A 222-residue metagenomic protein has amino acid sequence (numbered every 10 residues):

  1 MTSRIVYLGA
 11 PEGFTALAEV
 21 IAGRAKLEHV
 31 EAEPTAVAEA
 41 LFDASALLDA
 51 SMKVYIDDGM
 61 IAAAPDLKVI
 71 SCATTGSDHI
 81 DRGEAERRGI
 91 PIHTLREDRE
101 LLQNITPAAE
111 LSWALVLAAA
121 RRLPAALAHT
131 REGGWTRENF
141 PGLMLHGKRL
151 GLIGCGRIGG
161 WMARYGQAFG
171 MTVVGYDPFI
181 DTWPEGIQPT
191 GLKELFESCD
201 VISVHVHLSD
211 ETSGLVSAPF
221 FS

Functional and structural regions predicted by a protein language model:
M1-S51, G170-V174: N-terminal glycine-/charge-rich "phosphate-binding" loop or analogous flexible N-terminal tail
L8, A50, A73, H205-L208: Short, well-ordered coil/turn residues at beta-beta hairpins and beta-strand->alpha-helix junctions within
T15-A22, A38-L41, A62, I80-R87 (+1 more regions): Short loop/helix-cap segments at secondary-structure boundaries that form the rim of catalytic
A40-A46, A64-K68, S198-I202: Short acidic/histidine-rich motifs immediately flanking catalytic phosphotransfer sites in two-component signaling
A46-L127: Phosphate/diphosphate ligand-binding glycine-rich loop within oxidoreductases
V54-D57, V174, P178-S222: Rossmann-like adenosine-cofactor binding region
R99, A126-W161: Glycine-rich NAD(P)-binding loop of Rossmann-like domains
G166: Aromatic pocket-lining residues of Rossmann-like dinucleotide-binding sites
